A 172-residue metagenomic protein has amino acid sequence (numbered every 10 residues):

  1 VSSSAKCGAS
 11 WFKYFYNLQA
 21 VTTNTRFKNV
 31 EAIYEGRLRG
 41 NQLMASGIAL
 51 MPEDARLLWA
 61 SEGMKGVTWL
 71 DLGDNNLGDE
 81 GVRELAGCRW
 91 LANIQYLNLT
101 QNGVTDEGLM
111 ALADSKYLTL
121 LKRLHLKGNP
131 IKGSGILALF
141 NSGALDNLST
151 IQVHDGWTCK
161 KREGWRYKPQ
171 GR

Functional and structural regions predicted by a protein language model:
V1-K28: Terminal targeting and flexible regions in eukaryotic proteins, enriched in but not limited to LRR-containing proteins
C7-W11, I33-L38, S61-M64, C88-L91 (+1 more regions): Generic detector of short, locally flexible boundary/turn motifs and exposed helical patches
Y16-T25, L43-L50, G63, L70-L77 (+4 more regions): Concave beta-strand-loop units of leucine-rich repeat
N29-Q42, A49, W59: LRR flanking "cap" motifs
D54-W59, G81-A86, G108-A113, G135-F140: The feature encodes a structural signal of leucine-rich repeats
